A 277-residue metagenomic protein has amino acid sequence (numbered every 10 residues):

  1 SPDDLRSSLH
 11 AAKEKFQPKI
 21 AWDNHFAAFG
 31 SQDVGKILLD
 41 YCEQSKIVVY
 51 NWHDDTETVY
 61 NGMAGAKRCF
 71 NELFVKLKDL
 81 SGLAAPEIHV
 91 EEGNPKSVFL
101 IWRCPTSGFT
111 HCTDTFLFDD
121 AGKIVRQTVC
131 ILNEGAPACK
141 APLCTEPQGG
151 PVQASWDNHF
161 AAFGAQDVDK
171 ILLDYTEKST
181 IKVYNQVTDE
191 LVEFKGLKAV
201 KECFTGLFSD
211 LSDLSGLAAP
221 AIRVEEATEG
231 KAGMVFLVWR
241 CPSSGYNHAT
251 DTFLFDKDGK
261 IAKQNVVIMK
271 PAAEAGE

Functional and structural regions predicted by a protein language model:
P2-L9, K13, K67-P151, D157 (+2 more regions): A beta-strand edge to alpha-helix "cap/lid" segment located at domain peripheries
A11, A28, T58-G62, V90 (+3 more regions): Tandem-repeat/low-complexity and Cys-motif detector
K13-D33, Q148-D167, D174: Short, aromatic-enriched amphipathic alpha-helices that serve as compact interaction elements
W22-H25, T56, A66, F70 (+4 more regions): N-terminal leader/targeting signatures
D33-Y50, D167-Y184: Short, well-ordered alpha-helical segments enriched in acidic and aromatic residues
D40, L73-K76, A162, D174 (+2 more regions): Structured segments of extracytoplasmic/periplasmic soluble domains in secreted or envelope-associated proteins
S45-Y60, E72, T180-K195: A short gly/proline-enriched turn/hairpin at secondary-structure junctions
